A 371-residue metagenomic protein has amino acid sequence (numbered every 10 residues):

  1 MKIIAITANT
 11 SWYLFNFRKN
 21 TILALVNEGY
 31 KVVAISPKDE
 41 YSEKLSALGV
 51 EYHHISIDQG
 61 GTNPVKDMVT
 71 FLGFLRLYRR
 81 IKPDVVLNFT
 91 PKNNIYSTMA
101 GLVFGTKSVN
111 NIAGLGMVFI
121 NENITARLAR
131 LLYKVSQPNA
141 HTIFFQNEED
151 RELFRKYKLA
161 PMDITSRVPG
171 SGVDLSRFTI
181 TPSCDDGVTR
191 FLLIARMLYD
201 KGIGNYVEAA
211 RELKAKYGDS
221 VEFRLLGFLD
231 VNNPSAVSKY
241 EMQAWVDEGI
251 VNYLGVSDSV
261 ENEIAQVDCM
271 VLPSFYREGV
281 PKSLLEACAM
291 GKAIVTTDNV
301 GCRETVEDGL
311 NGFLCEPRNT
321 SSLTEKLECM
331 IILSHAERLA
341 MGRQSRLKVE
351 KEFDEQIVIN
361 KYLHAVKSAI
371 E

Functional and structural regions predicted by a protein language model:
F15-N20, T189, L198-E212, S321: A conserved mid-protein helix/loop that constitutes part of the nucleotide-sugar donor-binding site
S36-E40, I194, E222-V237: Glycosyltransferase donor-sugar binding loop
H53, K134-I180: Donor nucleotide-sugar binding/catalytic pocket of nucleotide-sugar-dependent glycosyltransferases
N88-N94, I112: Short His-centered aromatic/hydrophobic patch
G227, A236-V256: Nucleotide-activated donor-binding/catalytic signature segment of Leloir-type glycosyltransferases, i.e., the conserved
A293-T296, V306: Short hydrophobic beta-strand element within catalytic cores of glycosyltransferases and related nucleotide-activated
D308-G309, F313-S321, C329-H335: Conserved acidic donor-binding segment of nucleotide-sugar-dependent glycosyltransferases
S322, C329, A336-E352, V358-H364: A short, well-ordered alpha-helix in the C-terminal region of glycosyltransferases
